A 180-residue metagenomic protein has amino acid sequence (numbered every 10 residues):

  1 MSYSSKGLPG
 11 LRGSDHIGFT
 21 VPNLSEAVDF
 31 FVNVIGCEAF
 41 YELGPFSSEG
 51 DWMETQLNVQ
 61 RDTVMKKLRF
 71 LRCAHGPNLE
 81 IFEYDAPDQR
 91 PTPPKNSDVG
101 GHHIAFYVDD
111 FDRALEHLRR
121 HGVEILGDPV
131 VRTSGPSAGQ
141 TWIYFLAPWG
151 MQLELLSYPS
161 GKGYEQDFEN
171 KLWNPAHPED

Functional and structural regions predicted by a protein language model:
M1-G10, F19, E42, L79 (+2 more regions): Vicinal oxygen chelate
S2-S4, S48-E54, D88-T92, S134: A short, acidic/glycine-rich surface segment
G13, V64-M65, D98-G100, G139: Exposed loop/turn and edge beta-strand positions of beta-sandwich/beta-sheet ligand-binding modules
S14, L71, G76-I81, G101 (+1 more regions): Short, structured motif recognition centered on aromatic/hydrophobic residues
G18, D98, H102-A105: Short coil/turn motifs at helix boundaries and re-entrant loops, enriched in small/polar and proline residues
T20-G76, R113, R120, P136-A138 (+1 more regions): Core segments of cupin and vicinal oxygen chelate
K95-S97, E116: Long, charged/polar, surface-exposed segments that mediate recognition or autoinhibition
